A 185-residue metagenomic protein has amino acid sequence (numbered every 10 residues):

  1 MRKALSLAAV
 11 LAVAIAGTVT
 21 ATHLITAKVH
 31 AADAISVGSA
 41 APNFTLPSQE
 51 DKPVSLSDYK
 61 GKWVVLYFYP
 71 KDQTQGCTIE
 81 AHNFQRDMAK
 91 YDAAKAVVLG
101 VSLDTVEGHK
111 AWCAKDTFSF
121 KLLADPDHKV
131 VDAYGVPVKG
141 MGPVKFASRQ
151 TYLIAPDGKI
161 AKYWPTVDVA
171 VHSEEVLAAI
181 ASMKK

Functional and structural regions predicted by a protein language model:
M1-I15: Bacterial N-terminal signal peptides that target proteins for export
I15-N43: N-proximal helix/coil linker or "cap" segments that precede and/or mark the start of modular domains
I35, F44-V64: A short beta-strand-turn-helix
A41-P42, W63, S148-Q150: Short loop/turn microsegments at loop-to-beta-strand junctions
S57-T78: Short active-site neighborhood of thiol/selenol oxidoreductases, capturing the structured segment around
G76-F118, P126-V130: Structural microenvironment flanking redox-active thiols in thiol-disulfide oxidoreductases
F146-K185: Thiol-/selenol-based redox modules, centered on thioredoxin-like and closely related oxidoreductase domains
